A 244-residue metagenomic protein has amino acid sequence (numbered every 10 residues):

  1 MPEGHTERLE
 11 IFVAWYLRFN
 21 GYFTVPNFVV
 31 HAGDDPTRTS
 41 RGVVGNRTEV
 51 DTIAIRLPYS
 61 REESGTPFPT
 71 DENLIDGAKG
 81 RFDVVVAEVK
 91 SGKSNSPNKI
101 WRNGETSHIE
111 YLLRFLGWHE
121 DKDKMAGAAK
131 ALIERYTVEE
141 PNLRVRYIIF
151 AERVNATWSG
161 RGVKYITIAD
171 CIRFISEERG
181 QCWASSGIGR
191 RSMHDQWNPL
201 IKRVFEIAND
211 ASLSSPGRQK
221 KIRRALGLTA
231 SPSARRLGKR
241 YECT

Functional and structural regions predicted by a protein language model:
M1-T244: Intrinsically disordered, low-complexity Ser/Thr/Pro/Gly-rich regulatory segments
